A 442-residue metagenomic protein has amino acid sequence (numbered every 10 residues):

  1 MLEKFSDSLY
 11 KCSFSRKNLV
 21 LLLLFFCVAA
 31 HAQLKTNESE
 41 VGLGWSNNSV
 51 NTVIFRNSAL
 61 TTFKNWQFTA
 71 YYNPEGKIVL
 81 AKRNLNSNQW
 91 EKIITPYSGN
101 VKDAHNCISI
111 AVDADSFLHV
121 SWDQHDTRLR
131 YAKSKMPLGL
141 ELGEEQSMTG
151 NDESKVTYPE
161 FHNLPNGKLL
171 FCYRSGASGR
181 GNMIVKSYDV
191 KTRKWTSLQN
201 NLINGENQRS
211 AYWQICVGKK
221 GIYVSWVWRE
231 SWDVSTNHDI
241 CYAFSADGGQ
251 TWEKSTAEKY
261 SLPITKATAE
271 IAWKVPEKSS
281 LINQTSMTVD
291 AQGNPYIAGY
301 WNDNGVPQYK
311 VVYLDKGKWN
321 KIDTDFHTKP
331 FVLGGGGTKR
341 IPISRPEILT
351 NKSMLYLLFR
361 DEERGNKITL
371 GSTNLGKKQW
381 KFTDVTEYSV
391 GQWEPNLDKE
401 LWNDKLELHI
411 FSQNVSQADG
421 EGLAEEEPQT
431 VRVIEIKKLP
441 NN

Functional and structural regions predicted by a protein language model:
M1-S15: N-terminal secretory signal peptides that target proteins for export/translocation
L9, N18, A29-A30: Prokaryotic Sec-type signal peptides and long signal-anchor helices with extended Leu/Ile/Val-rich h-regions
Y10, L22-L23: A periodicity- and composition-biased signal for non-globular, repetitive helical segments
K11-S13, V28, V217: Secreted/luminal cysteine- and crosslink-motif detector
R16-L22: Sec-dependent signal peptide recognition, specifically the positively charged N-region followed immediately by
L23-L24, N304: Amphipathic, positively biased hydrophobic alpha-helical segments used for protein targeting and membrane insertion
L24-A32: Hydrophobic h-region of N-terminal signal peptides that target proteins for export in Gram-negative bacteria
Q33-N442: Extracellular, repeat-based ectodomains that mediate carbohydrate processing or recognition
